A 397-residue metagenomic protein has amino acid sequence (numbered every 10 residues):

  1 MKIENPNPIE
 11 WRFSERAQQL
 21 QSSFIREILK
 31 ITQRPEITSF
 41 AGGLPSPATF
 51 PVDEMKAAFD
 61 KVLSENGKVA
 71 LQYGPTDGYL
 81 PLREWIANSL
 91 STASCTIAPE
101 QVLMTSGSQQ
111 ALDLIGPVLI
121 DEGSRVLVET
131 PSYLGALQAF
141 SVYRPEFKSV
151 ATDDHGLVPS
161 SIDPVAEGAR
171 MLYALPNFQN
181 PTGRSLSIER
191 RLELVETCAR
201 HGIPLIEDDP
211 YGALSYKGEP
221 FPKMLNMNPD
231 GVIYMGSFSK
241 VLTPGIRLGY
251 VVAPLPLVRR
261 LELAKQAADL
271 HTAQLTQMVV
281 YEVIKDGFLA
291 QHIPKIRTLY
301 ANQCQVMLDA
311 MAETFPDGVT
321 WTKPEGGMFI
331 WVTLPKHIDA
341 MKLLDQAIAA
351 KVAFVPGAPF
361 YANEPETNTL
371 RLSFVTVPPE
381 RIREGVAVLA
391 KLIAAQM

Functional and structural regions predicted by a protein language model:
K2, A349, N363-M397: PLP-dependent enzyme catalytic core of the Aspartate aminotransferase-like
K2-P6, R16-G107, L114, K285 (+2 more regions): N-terminal small-domain helix-loop-helix segment of the aminotransferase-like
P35, Y143, R200-H201, A350 (+1 more regions): Helix C-cap/helix->beta junction micro-motif
I37, P210, I348-R371: Conserved PLP cofactor-binding pocket of PLP-dependent enzymes
V62-S64, V69-G202, I206, G212-I233 (+2 more regions): Conserved core of the PLP fold type I
I233-T298: Conserved core segment of the aminotransferase class I/II
Y281, T298-L308, T320-T333: Conserved glycine-rich beta-strand-loop-beta hairpin in the small C-terminal domain of fold type I
D317-A350: Conserved PLP-binding catalytic core of the aspartate aminotransferase-like
